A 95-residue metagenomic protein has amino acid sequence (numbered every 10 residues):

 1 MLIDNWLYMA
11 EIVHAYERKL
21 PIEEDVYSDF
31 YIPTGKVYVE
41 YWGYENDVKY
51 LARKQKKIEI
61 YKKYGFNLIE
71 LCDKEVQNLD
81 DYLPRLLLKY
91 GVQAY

Functional and structural regions predicted by a protein language model:
M1-Y95: Nucleic-acid endo/exonuclease domains
